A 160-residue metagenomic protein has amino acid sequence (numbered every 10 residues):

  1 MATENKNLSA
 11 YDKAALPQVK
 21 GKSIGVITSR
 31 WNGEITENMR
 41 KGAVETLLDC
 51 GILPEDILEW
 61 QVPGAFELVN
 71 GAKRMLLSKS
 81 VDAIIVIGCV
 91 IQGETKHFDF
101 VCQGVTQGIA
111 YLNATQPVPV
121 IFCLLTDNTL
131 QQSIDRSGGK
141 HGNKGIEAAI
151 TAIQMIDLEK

Functional and structural regions predicted by a protein language model:
M1-K20: N-terminal amphipathic/basic leader segments beginning at the initiator methionine
A2-K6, G33, L48-I52, K73-S80 (+2 more regions): Generic secondary-structure signature for well-ordered alpha-helical cores
A14-V62: Glycine-rich phosphate/diphosphate-binding loop of Rossmann-like nucleotide-binding domains
V19, E34, N38, G42 (+5 more regions): Conserved active-site and cofactor/substrate-binding residues in soluble primary-metabolism enzymes
G25, L58, E67, D82-I84 (+1 more regions): Structural motif
R30-W31, C89-V90, L125-T129: Short, ordered loop/turn segments at secondary-structure junctions
E67, G71-G108: Glycine-rich phosphate-binding loop
F98-D99, Q103-K160: C-terminal binding/interaction regions
